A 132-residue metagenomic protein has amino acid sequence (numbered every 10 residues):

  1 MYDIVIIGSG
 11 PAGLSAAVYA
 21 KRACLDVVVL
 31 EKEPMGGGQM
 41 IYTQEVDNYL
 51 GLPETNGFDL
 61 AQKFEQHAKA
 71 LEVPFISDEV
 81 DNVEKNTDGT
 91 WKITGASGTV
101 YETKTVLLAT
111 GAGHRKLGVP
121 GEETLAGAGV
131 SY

Functional and structural regions predicted by a protein language model:
M1-I7, A23, V28, M35 (+2 more regions): FAD-binding core/adjacent interface of flavoenzyme oxidoreductases
Y2-L71: Beta1-alpha1 glycine-rich phosphate/pyrophosphate-binding loop at the start of Rossmann-like nucleotide-binding domains
